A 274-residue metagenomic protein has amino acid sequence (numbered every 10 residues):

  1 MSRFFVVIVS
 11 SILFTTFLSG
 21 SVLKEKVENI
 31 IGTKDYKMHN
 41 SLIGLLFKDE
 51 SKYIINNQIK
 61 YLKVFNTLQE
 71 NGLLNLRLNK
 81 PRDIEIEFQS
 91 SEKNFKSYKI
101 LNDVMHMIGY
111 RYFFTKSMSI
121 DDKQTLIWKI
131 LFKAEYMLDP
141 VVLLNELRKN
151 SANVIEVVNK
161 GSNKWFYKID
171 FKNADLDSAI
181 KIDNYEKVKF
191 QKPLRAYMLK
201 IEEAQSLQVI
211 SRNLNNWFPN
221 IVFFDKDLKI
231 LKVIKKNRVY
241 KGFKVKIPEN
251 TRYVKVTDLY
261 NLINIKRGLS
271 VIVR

Functional and structural regions predicted by a protein language model:
M1-L23: Gram-negative bacterial Sec-dependent N-terminal signal peptides
K24-Y53, K60, G72-K93, L144-I182 (+1 more regions): C-terminal edge strands of extracellular/lumenal beta-sandwich accessory domains
L46-D49, L74-I84, M118-L126, Q191 (+1 more regions): Short, ordered beta-strand-loop transition motifs
K48-E50, L62, N102-M105, W128: Long, acidic and serine/threonine-rich low-complexity regions that are intrinsically disordered or marginally
D83-I108, V209-S211, F218-D227: Extended low-complexity, serine/threonine- and proline-enriched intrinsically disordered segments
V104-T125: Long, charge-dense tracts
T125-L131, M137-I155, K164, A204-Q208 (+1 more regions): Noncatalytic modules at the cell exterior or secretory-pathway interfaces, chiefly beta-strand-rich lectin/adhesion
S178-R274: C-terminal, beta-strand-rich globular interaction domains
